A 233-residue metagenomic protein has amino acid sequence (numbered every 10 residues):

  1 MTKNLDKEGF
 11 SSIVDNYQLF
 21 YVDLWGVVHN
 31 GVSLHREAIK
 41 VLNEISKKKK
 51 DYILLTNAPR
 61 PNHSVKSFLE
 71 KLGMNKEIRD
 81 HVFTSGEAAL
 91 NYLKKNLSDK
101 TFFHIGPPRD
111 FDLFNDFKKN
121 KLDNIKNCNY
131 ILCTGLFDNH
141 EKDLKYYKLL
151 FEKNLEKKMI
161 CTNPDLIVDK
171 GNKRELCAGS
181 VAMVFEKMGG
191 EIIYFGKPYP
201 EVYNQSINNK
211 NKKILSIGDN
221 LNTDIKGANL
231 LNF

Functional and structural regions predicted by a protein language model:
M1-F233: HAD-like aspartate-dependent phosphatase fold
